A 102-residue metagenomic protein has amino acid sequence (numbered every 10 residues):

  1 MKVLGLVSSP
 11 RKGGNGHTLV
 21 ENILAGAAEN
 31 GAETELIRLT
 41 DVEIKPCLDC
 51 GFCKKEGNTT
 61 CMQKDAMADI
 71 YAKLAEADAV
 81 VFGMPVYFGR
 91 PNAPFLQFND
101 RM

Functional and structural regions predicted by a protein language model:
M1-A32: N-terminal beta1-alpha1 ligand-phosphate binding loop
K12-G13, E43, F88: Alpha-helix N-cap/loop-to-helix initiation residues
G14, G57, R90: Glycine/Thr-rich phosphate-binding loops of Rossmann-like dinucleotide-binding domains
T18-E21, D49-F52, P94-F98: Short, glycine/charged-enriched secondary-structure capping and boundary segments
E33-E35, T60: Conserved beta-strand segments of alpha/beta enzyme cores
L39-T59: N-terminal beta-loop-helix "entrance" segment that forms/cooperates in small-molecule cofactor or anionic ligand
M62-M102: Helix-loop-strand module that forms the ligand-binding subsite of alpha/beta enzymes
